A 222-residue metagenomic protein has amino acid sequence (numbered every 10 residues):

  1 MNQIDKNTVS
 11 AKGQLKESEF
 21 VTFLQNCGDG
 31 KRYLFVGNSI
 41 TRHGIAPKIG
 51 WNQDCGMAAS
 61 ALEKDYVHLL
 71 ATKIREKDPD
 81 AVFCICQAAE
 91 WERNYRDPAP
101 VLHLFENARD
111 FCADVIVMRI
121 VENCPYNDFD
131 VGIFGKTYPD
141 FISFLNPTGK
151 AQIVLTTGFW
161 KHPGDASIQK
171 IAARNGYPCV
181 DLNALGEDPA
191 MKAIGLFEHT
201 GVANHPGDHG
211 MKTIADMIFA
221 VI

Functional and structural regions predicted by a protein language model:
M1-F20, G28-D29, H209-I222: Conserved catalytic region of serine esterases and O-acyltransferases that act on ester linkages in lipids
Q14-F23, C27, K31-F35, T41-D128: Conserved SGNH/GDSL esterase-like catalytic core that processes O-acyl groups on lipids and polysaccharides
Q53-A61, N127-V131, L155-G158, T200-N204: Second-shell loop/turn segments in exported
L69-K73, K77, D140, F144-T148 (+3 more regions): Alpha-helical structural signal in soluble globular domains
A99-L102, V131-D140: Charged helix-capping and loop-helix junction motifs
F105-A108, Y138-S143, D165: Generic structural signal for well-ordered alpha-helices, preferentially at hydrophobic/aromatic core positions
V117-Y126, I142-R174: Active-site segments of SGNH/GDSL-like serine hydrolases that catalyze O-acetyl group transfer/hydrolysis on lipids
G158-I222: Catalytic His-Asp segment of secreted/periplasmic serine-dependent ester chemistry enzymes
